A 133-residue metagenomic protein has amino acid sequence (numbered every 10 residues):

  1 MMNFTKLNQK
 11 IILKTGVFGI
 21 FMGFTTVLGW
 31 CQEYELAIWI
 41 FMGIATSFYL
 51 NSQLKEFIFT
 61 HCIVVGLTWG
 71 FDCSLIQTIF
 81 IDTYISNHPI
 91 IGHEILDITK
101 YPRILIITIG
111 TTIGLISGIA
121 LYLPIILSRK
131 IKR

Functional and structural regions predicted by a protein language model:
M1-R133: Juxtamembrane/disordered regions of integral membrane proteins
